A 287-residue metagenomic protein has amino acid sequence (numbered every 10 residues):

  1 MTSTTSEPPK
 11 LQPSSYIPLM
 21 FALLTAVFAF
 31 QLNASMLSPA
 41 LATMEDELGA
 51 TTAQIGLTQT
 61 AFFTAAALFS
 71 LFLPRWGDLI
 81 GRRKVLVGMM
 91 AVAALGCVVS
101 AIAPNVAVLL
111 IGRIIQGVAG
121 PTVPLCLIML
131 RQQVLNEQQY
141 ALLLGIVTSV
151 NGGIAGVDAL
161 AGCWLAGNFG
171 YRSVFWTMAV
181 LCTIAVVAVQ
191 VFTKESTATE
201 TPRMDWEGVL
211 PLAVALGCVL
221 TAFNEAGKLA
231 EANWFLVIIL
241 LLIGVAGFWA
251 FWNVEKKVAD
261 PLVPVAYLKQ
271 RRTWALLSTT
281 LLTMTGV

Functional and structural regions predicted by a protein language model:
P13-N33, L37-L41, T52, G56-A61 (+7 more regions): 12-transmembrane solute porter fold
M44, W76, W164-L165: Hydrophobic alpha-helical transmembrane and interfacial-helix anchor sites in secondary transporters
E47-G49, G81, A101-V108, G170: Helix-breaking motifs and short loop linkers at transmembrane-helix boundaries and internal kinks in secondary membrane
T60-P74, P124-I128: Central cavity-lining transmembrane alpha-helices of secondary-active solute carriers, predominantly the Major
A67-P104: Conserved MFS/SLC helix-loop-helix module at the cytosolic interface between two early adjacent transmembrane helices
G96-A101, Q116, V189, T283: MFS-fold secondary transporters
I115-S149: Cytoplasmic helix-loop-helix junction between adjacent transmembrane helices in 12-TM secondary transporters
C163-T280: Hydrophobic transmembrane-helix bundles of small-molecule transporters
